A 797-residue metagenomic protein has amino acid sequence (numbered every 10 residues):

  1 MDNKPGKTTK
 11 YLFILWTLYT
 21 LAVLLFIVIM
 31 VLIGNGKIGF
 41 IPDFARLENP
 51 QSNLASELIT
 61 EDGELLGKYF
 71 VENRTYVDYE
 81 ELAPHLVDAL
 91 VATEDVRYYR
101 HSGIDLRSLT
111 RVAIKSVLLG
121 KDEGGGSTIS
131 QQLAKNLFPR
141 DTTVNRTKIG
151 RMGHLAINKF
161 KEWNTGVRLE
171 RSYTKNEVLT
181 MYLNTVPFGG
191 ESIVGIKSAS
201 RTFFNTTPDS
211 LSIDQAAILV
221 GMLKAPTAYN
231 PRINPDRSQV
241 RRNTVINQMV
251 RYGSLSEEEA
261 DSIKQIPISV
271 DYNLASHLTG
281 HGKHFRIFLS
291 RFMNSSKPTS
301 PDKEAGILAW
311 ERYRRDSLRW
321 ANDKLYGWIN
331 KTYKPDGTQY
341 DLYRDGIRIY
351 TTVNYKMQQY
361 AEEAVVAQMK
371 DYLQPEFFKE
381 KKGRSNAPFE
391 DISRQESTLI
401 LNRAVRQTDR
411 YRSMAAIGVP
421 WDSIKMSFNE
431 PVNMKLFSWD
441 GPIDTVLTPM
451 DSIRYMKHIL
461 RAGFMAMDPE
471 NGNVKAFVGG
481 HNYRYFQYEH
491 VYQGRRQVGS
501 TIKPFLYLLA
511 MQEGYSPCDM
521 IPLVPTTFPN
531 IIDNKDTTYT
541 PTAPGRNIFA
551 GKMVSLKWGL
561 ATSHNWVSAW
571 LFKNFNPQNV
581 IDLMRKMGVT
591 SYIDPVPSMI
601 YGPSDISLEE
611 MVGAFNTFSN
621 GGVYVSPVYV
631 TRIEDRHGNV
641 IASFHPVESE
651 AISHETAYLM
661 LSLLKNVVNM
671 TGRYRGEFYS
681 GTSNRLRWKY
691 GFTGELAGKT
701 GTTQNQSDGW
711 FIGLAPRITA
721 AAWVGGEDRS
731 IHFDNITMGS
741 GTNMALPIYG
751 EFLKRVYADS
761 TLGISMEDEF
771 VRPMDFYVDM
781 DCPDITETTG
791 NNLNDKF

Functional and structural regions predicted by a protein language model:
M1-I59, R97, V117, Y372: N-terminal type II signal-anchor transmembrane helix that functions as the membrane-insertion/stop-transfer segment
S52-A55, I59-Y313, T338, N482 (+3 more regions): Peptidoglycan glycan-strand catalytic modules in the bacterial/periplasmic cell-wall system
L90-V91, T244, M249, A361 (+7 more regions): Active-site SXXK
Y99-L109, I193-I196, S256-D261, M511-K535 (+2 more regions): Short, well-structured active-site flanking segments
I129, N136-T143, K148-L155, V353 (+5 more regions): Active-site-adjacent helix/loop patches that line small-molecule binding or acyl-intermediate pockets
S256-T352, K356-V419: Non-catalytic structural connector segments
P267, Q493-M553, S626-V640: Short, glycine/proline-biased beta-turn/loop segments that scaffold the active-site neighborhood
K283, T351, Y355-D371, R403-D468 (+6 more regions): A penicillin-recognizing enzyme superfamily signal
